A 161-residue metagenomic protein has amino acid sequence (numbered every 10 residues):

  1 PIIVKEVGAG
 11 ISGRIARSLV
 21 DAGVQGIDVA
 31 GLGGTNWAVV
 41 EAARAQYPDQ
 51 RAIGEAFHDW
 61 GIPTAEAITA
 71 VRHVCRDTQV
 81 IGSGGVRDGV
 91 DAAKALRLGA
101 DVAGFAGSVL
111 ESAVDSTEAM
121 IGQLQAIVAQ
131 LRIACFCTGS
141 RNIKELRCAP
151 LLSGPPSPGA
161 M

Functional and structural regions predicted by a protein language model:
P1-G10, A16-L19, G26: Membrane-embedded hairpin module used as a gating/binding unit in multi-pass transport and secretion proteins
P1-I3, G26-D28, Q79-I81, V102: Structural preference for beta-strand elements that scaffold enzyme active sites
I3-S12, Q79-V90: Glycine-rich beta-to-alpha transition loops that act as phosphate-gripper elements at the mouths of alpha/beta enzyme
V7, G31-G34, G107-L110: Short, ordered loop/turn segments at secondary-structure junctions
I11-S12, T35-N36, G89, E111-S112: Short secondary-structure capping/turn micro-motifs that flank functional sites
I15-S18, A22-A70, V114: Glycine/Thr-rich beta-alpha phosphate-binding loop at enzyme active sites
G54-Q79, R87-M161: Alpha/beta catalytic cores of nucleotide-metabolism and tRNA/nucleoside-modifying enzymes
